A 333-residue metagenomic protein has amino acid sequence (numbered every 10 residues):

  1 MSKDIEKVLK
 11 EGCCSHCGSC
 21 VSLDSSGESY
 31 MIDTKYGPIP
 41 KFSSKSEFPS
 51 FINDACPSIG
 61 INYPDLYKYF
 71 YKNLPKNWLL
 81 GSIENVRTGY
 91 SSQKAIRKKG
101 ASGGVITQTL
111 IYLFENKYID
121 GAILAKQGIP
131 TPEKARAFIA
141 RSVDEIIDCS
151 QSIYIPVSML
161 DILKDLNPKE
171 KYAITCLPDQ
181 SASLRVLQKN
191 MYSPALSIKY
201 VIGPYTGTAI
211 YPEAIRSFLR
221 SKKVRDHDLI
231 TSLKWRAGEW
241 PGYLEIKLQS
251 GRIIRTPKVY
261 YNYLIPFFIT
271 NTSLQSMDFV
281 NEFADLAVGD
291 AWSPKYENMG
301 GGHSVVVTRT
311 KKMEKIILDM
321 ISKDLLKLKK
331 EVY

Functional and structural regions predicted by a protein language model:
M1-D4, S19-K41, S150-I153, W240-K258: Short, charged low-complexity linear segments at domain edges
E6, F48, A101-V105: Short, glycine/acidic-rich beta->alpha junctions
V8-E11: Long, charge-dense tracts
C13-K41, P49-Y71: Iron-sulfur cluster-binding cysteine motifs and their immediate structural context in ferredoxin-like electron-transfer
Y63-Y333: Iron-sulfur-associated redox domains of electron-transfer enzymes in respiratory and anaerobic energy metabolism
